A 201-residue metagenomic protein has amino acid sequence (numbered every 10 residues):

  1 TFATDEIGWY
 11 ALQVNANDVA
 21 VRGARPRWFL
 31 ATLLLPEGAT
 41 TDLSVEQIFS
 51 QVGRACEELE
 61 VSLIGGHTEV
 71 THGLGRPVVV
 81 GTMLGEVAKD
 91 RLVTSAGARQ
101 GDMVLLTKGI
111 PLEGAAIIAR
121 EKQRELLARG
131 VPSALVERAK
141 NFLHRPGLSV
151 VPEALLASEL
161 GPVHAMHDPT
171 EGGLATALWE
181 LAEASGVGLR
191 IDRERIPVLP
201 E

Functional and structural regions predicted by a protein language model:
T1-E201: Helix-biased detector of long, well-ordered alpha-helical tracts
